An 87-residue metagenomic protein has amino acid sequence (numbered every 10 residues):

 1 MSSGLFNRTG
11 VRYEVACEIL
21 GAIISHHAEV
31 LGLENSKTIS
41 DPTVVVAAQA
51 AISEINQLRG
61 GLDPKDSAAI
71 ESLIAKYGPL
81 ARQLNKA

Functional and structural regions predicted by a protein language model:
S2-K37: N-terminal acidic leader/helix
R8, I39-T43, A47, K65 (+1 more regions): A structural signal for alpha-helical segments
A16, H27-E29, L58, A69 (+1 more regions): Terminal low-complexity, poorly structured segments
C17, G21-I24, Q49-I52, I74 (+1 more regions): Generic structural concept
S25-G60: Short E/K-rich amphipathic alpha-helical oligomerization segments
S53-S72, N85: Amphipathic alpha-helical coiled-coil segments
G78-A87: Short, charged, intrinsically disordered terminal tails
